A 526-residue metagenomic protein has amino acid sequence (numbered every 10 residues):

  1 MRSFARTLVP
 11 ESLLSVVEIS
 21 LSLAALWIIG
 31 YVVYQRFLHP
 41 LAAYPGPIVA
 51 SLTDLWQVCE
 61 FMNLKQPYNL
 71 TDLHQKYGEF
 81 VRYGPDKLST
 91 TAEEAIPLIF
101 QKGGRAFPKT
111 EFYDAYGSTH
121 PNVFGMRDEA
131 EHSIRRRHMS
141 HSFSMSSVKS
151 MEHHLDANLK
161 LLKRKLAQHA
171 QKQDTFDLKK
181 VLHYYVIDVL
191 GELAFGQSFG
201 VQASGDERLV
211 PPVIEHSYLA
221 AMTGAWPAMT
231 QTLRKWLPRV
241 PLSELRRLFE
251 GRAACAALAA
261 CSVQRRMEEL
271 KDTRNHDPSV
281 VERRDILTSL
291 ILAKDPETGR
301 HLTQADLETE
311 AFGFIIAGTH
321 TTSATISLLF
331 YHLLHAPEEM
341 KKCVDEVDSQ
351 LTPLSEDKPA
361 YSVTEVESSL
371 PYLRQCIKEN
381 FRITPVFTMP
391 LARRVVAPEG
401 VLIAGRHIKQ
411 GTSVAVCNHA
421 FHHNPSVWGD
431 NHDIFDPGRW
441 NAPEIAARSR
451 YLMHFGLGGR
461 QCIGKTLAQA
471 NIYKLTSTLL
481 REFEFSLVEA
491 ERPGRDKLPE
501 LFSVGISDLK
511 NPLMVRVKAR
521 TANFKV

Functional and structural regions predicted by a protein language model:
R2-L26, G84-K87, S146-A157, A167-E192 (+6 more regions): Cytochrome P450
R2-R137, K149, D156-K165, Y185 (+7 more regions): N-terminal membrane-proximal hinge/A-helix region immediately C-terminal to the signal-anchor transmembrane segment
V49, D156, R208-E215, N275-I286 (+4 more regions): Cytochrome P450 I-helix active-site segment
V49-N63, E111-F195, V210-R265, T352-S355 (+2 more regions): Cytochrome P450 catalytic-domain helical core, especially the substrate-recognition surface and oxygen-activation
E60-L70, A257, P359-A404: Conserved cytochrome P450 K-helix E-x-x-R motif and the immediately C-terminal K′/meander segment
R164, P337-K341, A447-R448, K465-I506: Cytochrome P450 heme-binding "Cys pocket" and the immediately downstream C-terminal segment
G251-T325: Conserved cytochrome P450 catalytic core segment spanning the I/J/K helices
V416-E444: Conserved cytochrome P450 K-helix/beta-meander segment immediately N-terminal to the heme-binding cysteine loop
